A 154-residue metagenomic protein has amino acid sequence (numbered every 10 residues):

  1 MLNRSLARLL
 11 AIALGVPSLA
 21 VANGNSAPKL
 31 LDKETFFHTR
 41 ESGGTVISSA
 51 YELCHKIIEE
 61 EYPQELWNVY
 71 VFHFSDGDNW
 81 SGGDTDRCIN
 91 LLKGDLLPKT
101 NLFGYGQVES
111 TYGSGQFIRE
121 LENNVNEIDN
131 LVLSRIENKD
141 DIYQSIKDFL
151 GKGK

Functional and structural regions predicted by a protein language model:
L2-K154: Acidic, glycine-rich A-domain
